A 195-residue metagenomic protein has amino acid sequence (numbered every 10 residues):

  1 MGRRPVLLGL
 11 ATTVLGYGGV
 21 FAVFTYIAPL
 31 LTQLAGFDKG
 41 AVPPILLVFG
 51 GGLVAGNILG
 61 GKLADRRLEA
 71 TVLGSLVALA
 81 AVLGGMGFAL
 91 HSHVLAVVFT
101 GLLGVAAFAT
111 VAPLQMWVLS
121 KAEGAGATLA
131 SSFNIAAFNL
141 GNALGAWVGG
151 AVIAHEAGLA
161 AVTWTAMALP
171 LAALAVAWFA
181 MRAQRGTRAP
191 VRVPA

Functional and structural regions predicted by a protein language model:
R3-A22, G101-V105: Pair of pore-lining "gating" transmembrane helices in MFS-fold secondary transporters
D38, A151-L171: A membrane-interface helix-boundary motif in multi-pass transporters
K39-G40, G124-N134: Loop-to-transmembrane helix entry/capping segments in MFS-fold secondary transporters and related SLC/MFSD carriers
G56-L68, A154: Helix-to-loop junctions at the C-terminal end of transmembrane segments in multipass secondary transporters
D65-V77: Cytoplasmic membrane-interface "Motif A"-like loop-to-helix N-cap segments of 12-TM Major Facilitator Superfamily
A78-H91: C-terminal ends and interior cores of transmembrane alpha-helices in multi-pass membrane transporters/permeases
V94-A109: Hydrophobic core of transmembrane alpha-helices in multi-pass small-molecule transporters, especially MFS/SLC-type
A109-E123: Intracellular juxtamembrane helix-capping segments at the cytosolic ends of symmetry-related transmembrane helices
